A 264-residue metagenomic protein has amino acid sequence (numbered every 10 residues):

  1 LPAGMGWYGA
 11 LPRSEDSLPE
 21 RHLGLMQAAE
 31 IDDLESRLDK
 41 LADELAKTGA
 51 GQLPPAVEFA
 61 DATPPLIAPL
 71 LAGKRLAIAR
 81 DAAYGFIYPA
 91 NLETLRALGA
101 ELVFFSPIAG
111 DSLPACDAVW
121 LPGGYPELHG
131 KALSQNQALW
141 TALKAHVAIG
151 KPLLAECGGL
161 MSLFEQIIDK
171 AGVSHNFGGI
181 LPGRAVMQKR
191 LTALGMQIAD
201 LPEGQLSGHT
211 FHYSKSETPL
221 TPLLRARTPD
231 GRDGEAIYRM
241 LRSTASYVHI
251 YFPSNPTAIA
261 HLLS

Functional and structural regions predicted by a protein language model:
L1-A68: Internal gly/pro-rich beta-alpha loop/helix module that stabilizes soluble enzyme cofactors or their anionic handles
P12, A79-A83, V248: Structural motif
R13-P19, G110-L113, M187-Q188, S216: A short acidic, often aromatic-flanked loop/helix-cap motif at beta-alpha or helix-coil junctions that lines enzyme
L18-M26, P89-N91, K131, E165-Q166 (+1 more regions): Short acidic, glycine/serine/threonine-rich loops at helix termini
K47-T48, L70-A72, Y84-T94, L98-L102 (+2 more regions): C-terminal and late-domain segments of enzyme folds
K74-A148: Phosphate-binding active sites in nucleotide-utilizing proteins
V119, E156, G178, F211 (+1 more regions): Hydrophobic, well-ordered secondary-structure elements that form the walls of internal hydrophobic environments
P126-I198: Cysteine-nucleophile active-site neighborhood
